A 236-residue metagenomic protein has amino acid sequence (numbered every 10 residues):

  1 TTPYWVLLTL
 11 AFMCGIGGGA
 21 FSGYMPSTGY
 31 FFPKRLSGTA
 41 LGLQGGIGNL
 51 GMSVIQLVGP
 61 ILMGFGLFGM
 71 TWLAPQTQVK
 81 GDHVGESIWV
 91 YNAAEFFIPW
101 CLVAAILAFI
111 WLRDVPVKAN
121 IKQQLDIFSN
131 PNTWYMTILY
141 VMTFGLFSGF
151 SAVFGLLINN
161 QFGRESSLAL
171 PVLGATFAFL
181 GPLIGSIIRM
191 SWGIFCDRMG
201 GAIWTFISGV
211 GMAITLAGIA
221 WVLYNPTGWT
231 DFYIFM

Functional and structural regions predicted by a protein language model:
W5-G19, T230-M236: Hydrophobic core of transmembrane alpha-helices in multi-pass small-molecule transporters, especially MFS/SLC-type
G18, G38-G64: Glycine-rich segments within core transmembrane alpha-helices of 12-TM secondary carriers
G19-P33: Intracellular juxtamembrane helix-capping segments at the cytosolic ends of symmetry-related transmembrane helices
G64, I98-V117: C-terminal membrane-cytosol helix-exit motif in multi-pass small-molecule transporters
R113-T137: Juxtamembrane intracellular "pre-TM" segments in multi-pass secondary transporters
P131-S186: Extracytoplasmic gate region of multi-pass secondary transporters
I188-G201: Helix-to-loop junctions at the C-terminal end of transmembrane segments in multipass secondary transporters
G200-M236: C-terminal transmembrane helical hairpin of 12-TM major facilitator-type secondary transporters
